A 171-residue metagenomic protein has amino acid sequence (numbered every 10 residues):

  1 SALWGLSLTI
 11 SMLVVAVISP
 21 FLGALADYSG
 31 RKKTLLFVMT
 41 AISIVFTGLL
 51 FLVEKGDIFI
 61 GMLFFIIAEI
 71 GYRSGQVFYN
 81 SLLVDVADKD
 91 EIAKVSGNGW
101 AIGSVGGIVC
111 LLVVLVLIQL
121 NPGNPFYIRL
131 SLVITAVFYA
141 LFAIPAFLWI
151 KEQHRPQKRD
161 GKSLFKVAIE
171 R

Functional and structural regions predicted by a protein language model:
W4-A24, L111: Central cavity-lining transmembrane alpha-helices of secondary-active solute carriers, predominantly the Major
V14, A93-L117: Glycine-rich segments within core transmembrane alpha-helices of 12-TM secondary carriers
A26-A41: Cytoplasmic membrane-interface "Motif A"-like loop-to-helix N-cap segments of 12-TM Major Facilitator Superfamily
F37-G56: C-terminal ends and interior cores of transmembrane alpha-helices in multi-pass membrane transporters/permeases
F51-F65, N121: Helix-loop junctions at membrane interfaces in 12-TM secondary transporters
F64-A101: Cytoplasmic helix-loop-helix junction between adjacent transmembrane helices in 12-TM secondary transporters
C110-Q119, A136-P156: C-terminal membrane-cytosol helix-exit motif in multi-pass small-molecule transporters
K151-R171: Juxtamembrane intracellular "pre-TM" segments in multi-pass secondary transporters
